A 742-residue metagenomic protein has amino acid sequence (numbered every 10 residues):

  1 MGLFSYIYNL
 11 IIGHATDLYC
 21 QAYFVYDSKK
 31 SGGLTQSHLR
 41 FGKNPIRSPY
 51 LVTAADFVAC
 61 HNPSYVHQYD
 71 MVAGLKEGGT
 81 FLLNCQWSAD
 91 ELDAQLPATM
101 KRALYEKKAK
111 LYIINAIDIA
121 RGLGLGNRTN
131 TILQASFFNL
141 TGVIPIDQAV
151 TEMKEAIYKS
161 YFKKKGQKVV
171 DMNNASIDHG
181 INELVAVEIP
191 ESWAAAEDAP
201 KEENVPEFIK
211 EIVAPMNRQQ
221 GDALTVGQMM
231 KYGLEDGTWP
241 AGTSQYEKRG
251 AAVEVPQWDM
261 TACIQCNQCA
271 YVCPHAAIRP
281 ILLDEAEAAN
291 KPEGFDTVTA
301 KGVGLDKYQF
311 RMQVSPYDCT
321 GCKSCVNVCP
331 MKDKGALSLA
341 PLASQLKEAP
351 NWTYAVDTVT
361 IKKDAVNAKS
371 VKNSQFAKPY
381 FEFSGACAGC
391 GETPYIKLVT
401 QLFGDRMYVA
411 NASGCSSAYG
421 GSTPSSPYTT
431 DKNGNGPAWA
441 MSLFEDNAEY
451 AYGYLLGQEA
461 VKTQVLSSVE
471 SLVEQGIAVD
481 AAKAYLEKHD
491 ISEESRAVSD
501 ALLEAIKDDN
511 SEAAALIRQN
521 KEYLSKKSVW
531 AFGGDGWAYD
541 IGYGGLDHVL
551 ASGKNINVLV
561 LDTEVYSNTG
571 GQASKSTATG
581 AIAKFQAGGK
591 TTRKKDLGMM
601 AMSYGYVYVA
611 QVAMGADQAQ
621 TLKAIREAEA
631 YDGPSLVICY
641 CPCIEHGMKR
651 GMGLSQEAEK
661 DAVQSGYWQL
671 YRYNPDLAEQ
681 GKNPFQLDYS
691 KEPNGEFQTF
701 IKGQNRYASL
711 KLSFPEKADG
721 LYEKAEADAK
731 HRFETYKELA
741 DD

Functional and structural regions predicted by a protein language model:
M1-E77, Q268, G385, G391-Y408 (+4 more regions): Thiamine diphosphate
M1-R218, A288-E293, Q572, T579-K584 (+1 more regions): Active-site cofactor/cluster-binding pocket
G2, S48-P49, Q68-Y69, E91-L92 (+16 more regions): Short helix/loop capping segments that flank catalytic or ligand/cofactor-binding pockets
I46-P49, T53, A120-G124, I144 (+13 more regions): Alpha-helix capping and helix-loop boundary segments enriched in small/acidic/polar residues
A59, Q313-L337, K623-S635, C639: Repeat-solenoid scaffold signature
M71, S511, S525-A531, D540-I556 (+1 more regions): Glycine-rich ThDP/TPP pyrophosphate-binding loop and its adjacent helix/strand module within ThDP-dependent enzymes
T80-Q86, A412, V558-D562: Short internal beta-strands
A149, M153, K163-C319, V326-V409 (+11 more regions): Ferredoxin-type iron-sulfur electron-transfer modules and their immediate structural context
